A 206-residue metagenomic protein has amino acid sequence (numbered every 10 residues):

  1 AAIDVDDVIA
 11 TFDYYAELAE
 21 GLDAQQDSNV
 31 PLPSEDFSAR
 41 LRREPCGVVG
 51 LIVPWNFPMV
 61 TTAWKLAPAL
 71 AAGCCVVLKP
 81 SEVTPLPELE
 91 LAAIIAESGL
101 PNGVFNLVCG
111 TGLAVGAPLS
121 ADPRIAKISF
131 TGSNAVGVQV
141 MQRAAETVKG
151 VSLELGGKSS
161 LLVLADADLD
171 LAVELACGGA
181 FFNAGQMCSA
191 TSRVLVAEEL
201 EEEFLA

Functional and structural regions predicted by a protein language model:
A1-L66, L100, F105: N-terminal Rossmann NAD(P)-binding subdomain characteristic of aldehyde/semialdehyde dehydrogenases
F12, G73, F105, I128 (+2 more regions): Residue-level signal for inorganic ion chemistry
G21, T62-G116: PLP-dependent aminotransferase-like
S38-A39, L107-S129: A structured beta-alpha segment of the ubiquitous adenosine-cofactor-binding alpha/beta core
L78, L107-C109, F130-G132, V151-L155: General beta-strand structural signal in soluble alpha/beta enzymes
E88-E97, G112-D122, A135-E146, L162-D166: Active-site pre-lysine segment of PLP-dependent enzymes
K127, A135-A206: ALDH superfamily catalytic-core signature
